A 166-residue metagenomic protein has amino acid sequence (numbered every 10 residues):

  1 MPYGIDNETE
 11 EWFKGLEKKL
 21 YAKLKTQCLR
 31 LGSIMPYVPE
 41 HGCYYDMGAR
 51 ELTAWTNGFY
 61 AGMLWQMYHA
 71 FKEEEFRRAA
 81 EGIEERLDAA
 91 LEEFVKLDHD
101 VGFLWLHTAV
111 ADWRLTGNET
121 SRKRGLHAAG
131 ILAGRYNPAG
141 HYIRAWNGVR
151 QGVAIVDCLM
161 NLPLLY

Functional and structural regions predicted by a protein language model:
M1-Y166: Glycan-recognition and catalytic cores of secretory/periplasmic carbohydrate-active enzymes
